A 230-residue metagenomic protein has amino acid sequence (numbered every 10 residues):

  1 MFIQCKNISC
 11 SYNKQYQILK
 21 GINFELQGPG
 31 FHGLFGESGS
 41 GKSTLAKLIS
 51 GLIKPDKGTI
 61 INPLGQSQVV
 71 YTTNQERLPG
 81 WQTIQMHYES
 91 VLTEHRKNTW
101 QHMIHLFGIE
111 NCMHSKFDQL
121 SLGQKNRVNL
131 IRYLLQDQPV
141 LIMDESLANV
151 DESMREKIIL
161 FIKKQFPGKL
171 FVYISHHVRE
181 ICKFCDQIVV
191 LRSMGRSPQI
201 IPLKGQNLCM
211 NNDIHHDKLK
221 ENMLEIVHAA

Functional and structural regions predicted by a protein language model:
I3, I18-G21: Conserved structural motif at the start of ABC-family nucleotide-binding domains
F35-E37: The feature captures the beta-strand-to-loop junction immediately N-terminal to the Walker
S50: Helix-to-loop junction immediately C-terminal to a conserved catalytic motif
G80-H95: Q-loop/switch helix immediately C-terminal to the Walker
K97-C112: Conserved ABC ATPase "signature" region
K116-L120: Conserved ABC ATPase signature
R155-P167: Helical segment within the ABC ATPase nucleotide-binding domain
M194-L224: Conserved beta-strand-loop-alpha-helix hinge in the C-terminal portion of ABC ATPase nucleotide-binding domains
